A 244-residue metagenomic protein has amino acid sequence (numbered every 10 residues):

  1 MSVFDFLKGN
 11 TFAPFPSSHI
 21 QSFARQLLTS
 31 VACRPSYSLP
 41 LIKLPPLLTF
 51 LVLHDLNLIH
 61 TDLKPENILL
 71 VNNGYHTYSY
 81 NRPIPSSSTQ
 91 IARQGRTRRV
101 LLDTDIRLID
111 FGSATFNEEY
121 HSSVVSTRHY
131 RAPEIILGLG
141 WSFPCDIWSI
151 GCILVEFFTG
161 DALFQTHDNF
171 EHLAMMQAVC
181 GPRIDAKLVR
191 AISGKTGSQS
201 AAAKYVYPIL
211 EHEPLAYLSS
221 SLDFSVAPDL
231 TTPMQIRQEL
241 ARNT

Functional and structural regions predicted by a protein language model:
M1-G95, V100-L102, W148: Conserved alphaE helix
R107-D110: Pre-DFG segment of protein kinase catalytic domains
G112-E119, P182-T244: C-terminal lobe substrate-recognition/regulatory segment of protein kinase catalytic domains
F116, E134-C145: Conserved end of the kinase activation segment
H121-G138: Conserved activation segment of eukaryotic-like protein kinases, specifically the C-terminal portion of the activation
F158-T159: Structural recognition of an alpha-helix C-terminal capping motif at a helix-to-coil junction
